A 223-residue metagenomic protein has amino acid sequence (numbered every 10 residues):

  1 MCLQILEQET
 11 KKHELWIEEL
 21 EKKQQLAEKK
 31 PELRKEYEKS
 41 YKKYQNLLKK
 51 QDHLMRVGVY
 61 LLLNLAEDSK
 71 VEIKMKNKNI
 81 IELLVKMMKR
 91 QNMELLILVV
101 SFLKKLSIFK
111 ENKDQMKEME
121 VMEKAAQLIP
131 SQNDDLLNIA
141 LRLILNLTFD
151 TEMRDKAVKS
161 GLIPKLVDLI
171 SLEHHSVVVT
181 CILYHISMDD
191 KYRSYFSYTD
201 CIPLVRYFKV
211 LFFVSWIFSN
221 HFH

Functional and structural regions predicted by a protein language model:
M1-H223: Long amphipathic alpha-helical tracts in eukaryotic proteins
